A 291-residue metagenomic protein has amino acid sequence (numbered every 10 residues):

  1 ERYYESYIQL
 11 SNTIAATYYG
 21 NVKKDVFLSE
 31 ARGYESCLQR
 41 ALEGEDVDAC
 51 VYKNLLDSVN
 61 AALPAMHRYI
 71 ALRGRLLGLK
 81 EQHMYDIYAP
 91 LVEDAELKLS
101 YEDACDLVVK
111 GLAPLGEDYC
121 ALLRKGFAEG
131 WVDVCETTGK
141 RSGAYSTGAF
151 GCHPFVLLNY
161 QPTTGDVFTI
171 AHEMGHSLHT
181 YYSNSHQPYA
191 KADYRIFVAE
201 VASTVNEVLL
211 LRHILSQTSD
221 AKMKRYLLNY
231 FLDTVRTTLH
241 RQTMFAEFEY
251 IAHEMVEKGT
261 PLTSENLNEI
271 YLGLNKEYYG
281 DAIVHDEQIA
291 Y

Functional and structural regions predicted by a protein language model:
E1-Y291: Cation-handling catalytic/transport regions enriched in His/Asp/Glu
